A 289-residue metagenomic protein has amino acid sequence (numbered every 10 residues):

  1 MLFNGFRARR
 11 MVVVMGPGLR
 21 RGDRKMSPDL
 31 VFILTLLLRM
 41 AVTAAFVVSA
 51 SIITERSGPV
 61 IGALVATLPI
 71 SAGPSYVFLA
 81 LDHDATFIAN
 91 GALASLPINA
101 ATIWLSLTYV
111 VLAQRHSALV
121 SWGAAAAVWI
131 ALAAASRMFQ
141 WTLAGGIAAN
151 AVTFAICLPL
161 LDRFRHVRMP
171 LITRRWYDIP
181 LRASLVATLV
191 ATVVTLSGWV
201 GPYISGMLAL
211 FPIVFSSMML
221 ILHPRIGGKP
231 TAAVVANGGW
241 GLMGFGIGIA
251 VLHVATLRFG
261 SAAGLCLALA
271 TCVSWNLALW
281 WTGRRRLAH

Functional and structural regions predicted by a protein language model:
V31-T43, V65-A66, D84-A101, L143-T153 (+1 more regions): Structural signature of hydrophobic alpha-helical transmembrane segments
F46-G58, I103-S117, P159-P170, M219-K229 (+1 more regions): C-terminal ends of transmembrane helices
G58, F164-Y203: Selected transmembrane alpha-helices and immediately adjacent juxtamembrane segments of polytopic inner-membrane
V60-P69, H116-A127, G145-A151, L171-A183 (+1 more regions): Cytoplasmic-side transmembrane-helix entry/capping segments in multi-pass membrane proteins
A66-D82: A generic, lipid-embedded transmembrane alpha helix
L79-A80, A134-W141, A187-W199, F245-S261: Hydrophobic alpha-helical transmembrane segments in multi-pass integral membrane proteins
A151-T153, P212-I213, A263-L277: Small-residue-rich transmembrane alpha-helices that serve as helix-helix interface/gating elements in multipass
T188-I226, A232: Transmembrane helical segments that form the transport core of multi-pass membrane transport proteins
